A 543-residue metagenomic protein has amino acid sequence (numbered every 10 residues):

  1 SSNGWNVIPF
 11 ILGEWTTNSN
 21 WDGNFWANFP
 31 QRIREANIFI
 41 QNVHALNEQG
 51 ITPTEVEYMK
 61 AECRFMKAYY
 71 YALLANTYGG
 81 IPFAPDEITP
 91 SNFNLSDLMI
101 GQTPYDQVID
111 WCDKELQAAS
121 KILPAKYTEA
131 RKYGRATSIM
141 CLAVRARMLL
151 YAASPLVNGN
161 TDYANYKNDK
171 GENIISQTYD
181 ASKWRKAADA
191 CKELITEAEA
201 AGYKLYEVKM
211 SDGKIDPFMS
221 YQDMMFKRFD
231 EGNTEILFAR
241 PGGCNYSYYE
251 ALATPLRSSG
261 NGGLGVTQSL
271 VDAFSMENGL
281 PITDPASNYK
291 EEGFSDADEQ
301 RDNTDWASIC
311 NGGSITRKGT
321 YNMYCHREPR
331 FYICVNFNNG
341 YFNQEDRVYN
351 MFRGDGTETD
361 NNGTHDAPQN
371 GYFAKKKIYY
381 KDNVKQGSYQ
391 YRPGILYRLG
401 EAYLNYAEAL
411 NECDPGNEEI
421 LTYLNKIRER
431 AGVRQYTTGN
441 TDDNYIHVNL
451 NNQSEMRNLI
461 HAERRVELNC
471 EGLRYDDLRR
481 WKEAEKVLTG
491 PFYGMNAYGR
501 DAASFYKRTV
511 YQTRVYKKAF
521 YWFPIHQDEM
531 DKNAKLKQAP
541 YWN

Functional and structural regions predicted by a protein language model:
S1-S2, G79-I81, P85, I109 (+3 more regions): An aromatic- and glycine-enriched ligand-binding surface/loop that stacks and positions planar moieties
S2-Y78, N94-Y133, S138, D302-T304 (+6 more regions): Conserved, well-structured interaction surfaces
N28-I38, Q107, W111-A118, M140 (+12 more regions): Extracytoplasmic/secreted proteins, especially bacterial periplasmic and envelope-associated proteins
F29-R32, W111-D113, L150, A188 (+8 more regions): Long, intrinsically disordered, low-complexity segments
A75-E87, V157-G159, P415-I427: Short, well-structured active-site flanking segments
V348-Y349, I378-K381, G400-Y406, G416-Y445: Active/binding-pocket-proximal capping segment
